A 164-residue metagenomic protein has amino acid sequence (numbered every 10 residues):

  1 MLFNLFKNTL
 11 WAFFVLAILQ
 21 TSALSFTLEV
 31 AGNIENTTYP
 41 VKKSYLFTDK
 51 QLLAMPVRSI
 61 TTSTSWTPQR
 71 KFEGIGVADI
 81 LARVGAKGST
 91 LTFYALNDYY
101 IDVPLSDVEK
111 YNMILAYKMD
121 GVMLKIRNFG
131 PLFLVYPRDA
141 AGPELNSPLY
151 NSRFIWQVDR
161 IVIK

Functional and structural regions predicted by a protein language model:
M1-W11: Bacterial N-terminal signal peptides that target proteins for export
L2-F3, T21-L24: Intrinsically disordered, low-complexity segments enriched in Ser/Pro/Gly/Ala and basic residues
T9-Q20: Bacterial N-terminal signal peptides
A23-K164: N-terminal intrinsically disordered, low-complexity segments enriched in P/E/S/T
